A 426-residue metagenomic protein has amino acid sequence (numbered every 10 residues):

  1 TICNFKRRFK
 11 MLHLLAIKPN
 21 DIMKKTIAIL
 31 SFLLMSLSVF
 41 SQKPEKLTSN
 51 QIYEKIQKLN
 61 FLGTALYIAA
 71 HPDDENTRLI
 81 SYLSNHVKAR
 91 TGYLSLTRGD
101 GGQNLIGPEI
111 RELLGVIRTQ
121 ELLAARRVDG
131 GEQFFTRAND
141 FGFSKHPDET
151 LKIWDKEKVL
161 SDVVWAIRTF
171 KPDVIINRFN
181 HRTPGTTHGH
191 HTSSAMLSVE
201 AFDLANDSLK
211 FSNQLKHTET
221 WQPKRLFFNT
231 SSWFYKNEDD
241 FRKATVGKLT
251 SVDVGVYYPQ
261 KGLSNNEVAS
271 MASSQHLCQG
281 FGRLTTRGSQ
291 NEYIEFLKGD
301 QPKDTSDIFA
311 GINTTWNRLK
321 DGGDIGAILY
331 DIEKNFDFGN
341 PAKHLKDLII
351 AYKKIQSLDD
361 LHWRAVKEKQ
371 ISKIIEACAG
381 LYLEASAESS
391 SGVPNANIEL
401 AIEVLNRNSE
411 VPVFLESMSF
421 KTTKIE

Functional and structural regions predicted by a protein language model:
I17, Q42-L66, H146-T150, K156-E384: Metal-dependent de-N-acetylase/amidase catalytic core
K24-L30: Sec-dependent signal peptide recognition, specifically the positively charged N-region followed immediately by
Q42-F170, T192, V199-D203, D207: Active-site rim/loop-helix segments in enzyme catalytic domains that contact anionic ligands
S390-A396: Short, solvent-exposed loop/linker segments at the N-terminal edge of repeated beta-sheet extracellular domains
E399-L405: Short edge beta-strand/loop segments characteristic of extracellular beta-sandwich folds
L405-V411: Short solvent-exposed strand-capping/beta-turn motif centered on an Asx-Ser/Thr pair
T423-E426: Intrinsically disordered, low-complexity Pro/Gly/Ser/Thr-rich segments with frequent PxxP/GP/PP motifs and embedded
